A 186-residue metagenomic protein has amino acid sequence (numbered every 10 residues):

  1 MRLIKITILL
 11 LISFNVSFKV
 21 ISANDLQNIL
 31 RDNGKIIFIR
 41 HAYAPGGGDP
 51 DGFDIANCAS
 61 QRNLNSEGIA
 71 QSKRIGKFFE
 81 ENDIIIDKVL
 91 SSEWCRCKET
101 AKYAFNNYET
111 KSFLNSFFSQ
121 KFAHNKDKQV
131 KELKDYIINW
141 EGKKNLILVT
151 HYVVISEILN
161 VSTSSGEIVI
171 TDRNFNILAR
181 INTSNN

Functional and structural regions predicted by a protein language model:
I4-F14: Sec-dependent N-terminal signal peptides
S13, F113-A123, V130, K134-I137: All-alpha RGS (Regulator of G-protein Signaling) helical domain and cognate RGS-like helical scaffolds
S17-A23: Sec/Tat signal peptide C-region and signal peptidase I cleavage site
A23-S112, F117-K121, V161-N186: Active-site-proximal alpha-helix that buttresses catalytic centers in soluble enzyme cores
G34-I36, K144-T150: Generic beta-sheet signal
E67-Q71, N125-E132: Soluble or luminal CAZymes and related metallo-dependent hydrolases
I138-K144: A short, structured loop/turn motif at beta-sheet edges
